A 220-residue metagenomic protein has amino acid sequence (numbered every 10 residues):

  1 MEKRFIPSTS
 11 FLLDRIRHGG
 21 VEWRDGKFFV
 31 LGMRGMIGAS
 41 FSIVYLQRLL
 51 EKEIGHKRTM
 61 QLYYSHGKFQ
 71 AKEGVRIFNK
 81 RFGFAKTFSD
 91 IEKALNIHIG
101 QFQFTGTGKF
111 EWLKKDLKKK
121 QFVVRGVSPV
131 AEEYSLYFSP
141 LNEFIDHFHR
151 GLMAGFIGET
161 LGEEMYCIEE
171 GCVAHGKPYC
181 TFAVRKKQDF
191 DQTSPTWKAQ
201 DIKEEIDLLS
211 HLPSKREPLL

Functional and structural regions predicted by a protein language model:
M1-H147, M165-L220: N-terminal accessory segment detector
F144-E164: Active-site helix/loop of acyl-thioester processing domains in fatty-acid/polyketide metabolism, spanning hotdog-fold
